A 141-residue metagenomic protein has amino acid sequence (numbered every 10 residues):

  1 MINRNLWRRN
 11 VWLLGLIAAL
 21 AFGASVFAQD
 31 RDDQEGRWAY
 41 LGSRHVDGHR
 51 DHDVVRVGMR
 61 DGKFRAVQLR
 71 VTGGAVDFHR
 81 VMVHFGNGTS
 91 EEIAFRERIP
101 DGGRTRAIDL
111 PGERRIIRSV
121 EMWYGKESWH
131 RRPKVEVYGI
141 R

Functional and structural regions predicted by a protein language model:
I2-L14: Bacterial N-terminal signal peptides that target proteins for export
L14-A21: Bacterial N-terminal signal peptides
A24-A28: Sec/Tat signal peptide C-region and signal peptidase I cleavage site
Q29-G58: Transition segment at domain starts
D47-V76: Short, surface-exposed binding/anchoring microloops in extracellular/periplasmic proteins
D53-G58, R104-P111: Exposed aromatic-hydrophobic patches
K63-L69, G112-E127: Noncatalytic modules at the cell exterior or secretory-pathway interfaces, chiefly beta-strand-rich lectin/adhesion
G74-A94, V135-G139: Short, surface-exposed beta-strand/strand-loop-strand elements in extracellular ectodomains
